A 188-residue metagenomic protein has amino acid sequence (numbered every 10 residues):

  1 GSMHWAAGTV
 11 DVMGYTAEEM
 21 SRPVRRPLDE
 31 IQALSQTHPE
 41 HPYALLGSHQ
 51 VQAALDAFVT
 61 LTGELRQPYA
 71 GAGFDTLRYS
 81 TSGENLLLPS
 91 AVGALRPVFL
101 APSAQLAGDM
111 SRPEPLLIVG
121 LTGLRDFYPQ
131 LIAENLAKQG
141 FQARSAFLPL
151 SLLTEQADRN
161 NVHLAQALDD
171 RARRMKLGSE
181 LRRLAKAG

Functional and structural regions predicted by a protein language model:
G1, Y15, A54, L121-T122: Fold-independent oxyanion-binding glycine-rich loops and adjacent beta-strand/coil segments at enzyme active sites
S2-P39, L152-A167: Conserved N-terminal glycine-rich FAD pyrophosphate-binding loop of Rossmann-like flavoproteins
M3-W5, V92-G188: Predominantly flavin-linked oxidoreductase catalytic cores and closely associated redox partners
A7, D29, L46-A53, F127-L131: Conserved active-site and cofactor/substrate-binding residues in soluble primary-metabolism enzymes
Y15, M20, V51, L177 (+1 more regions): Extended hydrophobic/Leu-rich segments
P23, E40, G47, R125: Charged, low-complexity surface patches
A33-T37, A54-L61, N135, L184: Residues that form generic nucleotide/phosphate-binding pockets
H41-L117: Feature captures the FAD/FMN-dependent oxidoreductase FAD-binding
